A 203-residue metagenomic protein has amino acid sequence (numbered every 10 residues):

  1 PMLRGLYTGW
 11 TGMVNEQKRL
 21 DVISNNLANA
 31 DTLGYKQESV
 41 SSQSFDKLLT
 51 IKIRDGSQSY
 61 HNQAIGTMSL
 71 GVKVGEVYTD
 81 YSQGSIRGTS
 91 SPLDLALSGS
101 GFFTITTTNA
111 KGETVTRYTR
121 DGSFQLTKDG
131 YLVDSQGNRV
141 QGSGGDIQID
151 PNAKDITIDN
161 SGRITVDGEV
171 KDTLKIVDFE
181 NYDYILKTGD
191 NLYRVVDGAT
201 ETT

Functional and structural regions predicted by a protein language model:
P1-T203: Amphipathic alpha-helical polymerization modules
